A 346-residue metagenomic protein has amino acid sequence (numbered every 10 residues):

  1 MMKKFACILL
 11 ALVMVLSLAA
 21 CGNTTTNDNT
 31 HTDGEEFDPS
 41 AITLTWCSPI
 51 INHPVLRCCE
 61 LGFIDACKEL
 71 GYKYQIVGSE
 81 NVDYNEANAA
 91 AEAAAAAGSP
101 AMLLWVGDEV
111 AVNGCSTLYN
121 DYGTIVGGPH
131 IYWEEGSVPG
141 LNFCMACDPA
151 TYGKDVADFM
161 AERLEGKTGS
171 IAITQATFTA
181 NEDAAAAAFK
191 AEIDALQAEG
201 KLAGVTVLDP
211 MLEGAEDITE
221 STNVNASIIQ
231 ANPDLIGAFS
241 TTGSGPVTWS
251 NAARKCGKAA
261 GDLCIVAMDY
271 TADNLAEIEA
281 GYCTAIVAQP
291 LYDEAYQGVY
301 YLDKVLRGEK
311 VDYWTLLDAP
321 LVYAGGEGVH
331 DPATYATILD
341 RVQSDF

Functional and structural regions predicted by a protein language model:
M1-T43, K68-E69, K73, A96 (+2 more regions): Short, low-complexity disordered leader/linker segments with a strong preference for bacterial N-terminal type II
D33-S40, N181-E182, I193-L196, D293-F346: Hinge/cleft segment of the Venus flytrap/periplasmic-binding protein
G34-F37, I42-A66, Y74-A89, W105-V110 (+2 more regions): Extracytoplasmic "Venus flytrap"
F37-D38, C144-S170, D183-A188, T219-T222 (+2 more regions): Hydrophobic alpha-helical segments within soluble ligand-binding/sensing domains
V55-L70, Y152-V156, N181-V205, E220 (+2 more regions): Short, solvent-exposed amphipathic alpha-helices that sit in or adjacent to ligand/effector-binding or catalytic
E69-N81, S170-A172, I193-E216: Short beta-strand elements in bilobed, periplasmic/extracellular small-molecule ligand-binding domains
A101-D121, F189, E213-E277: Hydrophobic alpha-helical
V110, G114-T151, S170, T271-E279 (+2 more regions): Flexible loop/hinge segments that line or gate small-molecule binding clefts
